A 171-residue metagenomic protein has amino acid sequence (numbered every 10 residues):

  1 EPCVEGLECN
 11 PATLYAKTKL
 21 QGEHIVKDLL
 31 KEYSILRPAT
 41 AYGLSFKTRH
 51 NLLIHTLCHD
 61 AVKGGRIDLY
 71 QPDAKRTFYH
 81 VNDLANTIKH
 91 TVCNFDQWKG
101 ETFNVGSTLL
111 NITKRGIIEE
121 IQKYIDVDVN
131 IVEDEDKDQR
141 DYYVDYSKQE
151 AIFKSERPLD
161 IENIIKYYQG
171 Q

Functional and structural regions predicted by a protein language model:
E1-L36, T40, F46-R49: Catalytic helix-loop patch of NAD(P)-dependent Rossmann-fold dehydrogenases
T13, L52, R76-N82, I112 (+2 more regions): Residue-level signal for the nucleotide or nucleotide-sugar donor/cofactor binding architecture
L20, Y42-H55, G65, L69 (+3 more regions): Glycine/proline-rich active-site loop of Rossmann-fold NAD(P)-dependent oxidoreductases
Q21, I25, L29, L53 (+3 more regions): Hydrophobic alpha-helix immediately C-terminal to the catalytic Tyr-X-X-X-Lys motif of short-chain
S34-T40, T77-F78, N104-G106: Structural signature of the Rossmann-like NAD(P)-dependent dehydrogenase/reductase core
A61, T87-H90, N94-K137: Mid/C-terminal beta-alpha module of Rossmann-like enzyme folds, strongest in SDR-family dehydrogenases/epimerases
N82-C93, E162-Q169: Two-component system phosphotransfer/interaction surface
S147-E150, E156-Q171: Amphipathic terminal alpha-helices
